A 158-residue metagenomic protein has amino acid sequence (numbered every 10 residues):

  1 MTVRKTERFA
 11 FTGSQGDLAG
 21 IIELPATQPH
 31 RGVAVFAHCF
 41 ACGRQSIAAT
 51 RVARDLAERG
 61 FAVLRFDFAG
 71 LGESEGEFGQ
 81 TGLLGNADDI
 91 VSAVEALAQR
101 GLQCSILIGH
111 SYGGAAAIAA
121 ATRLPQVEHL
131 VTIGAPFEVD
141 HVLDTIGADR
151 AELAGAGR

Functional and structural regions predicted by a protein language model:
M1-G32: N-terminal cap/lid segment of alpha/beta-hydrolase-fold proteins
R8, L18, A115, A121-R158: The alpha/beta-hydrolase serine catalytic core
A34-F36, V63: Hydrophobic beta-strand anchors of alpha/beta hydrolase catalytic cores
F40-I47: Short substrate-entry loop that stabilizes the transition state in hydrolases
R44, L71-L102: Catalytic nucleophile-loop/oxyanion-hole region of alpha/beta-hydrolase and closely related hydrolase-like folds
I47, A53-E75: Conserved alpha/beta-hydrolase
Q99-S111: Alpha/beta-hydrolase fold nucleophile elbow
